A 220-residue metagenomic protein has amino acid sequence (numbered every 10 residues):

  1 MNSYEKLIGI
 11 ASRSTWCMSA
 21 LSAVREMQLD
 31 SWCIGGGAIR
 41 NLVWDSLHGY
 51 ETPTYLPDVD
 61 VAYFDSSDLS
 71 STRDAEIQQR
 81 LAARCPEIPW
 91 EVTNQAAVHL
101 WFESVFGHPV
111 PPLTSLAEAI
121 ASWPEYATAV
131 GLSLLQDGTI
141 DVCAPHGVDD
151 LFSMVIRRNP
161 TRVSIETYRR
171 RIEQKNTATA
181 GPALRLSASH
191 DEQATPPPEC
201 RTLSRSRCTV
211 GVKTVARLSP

Functional and structural regions predicted by a protein language model:
M1-S219: Catalytic cores of the polymerase beta-like nucleotidyltransferase superfamily and closely associated nucleotide
